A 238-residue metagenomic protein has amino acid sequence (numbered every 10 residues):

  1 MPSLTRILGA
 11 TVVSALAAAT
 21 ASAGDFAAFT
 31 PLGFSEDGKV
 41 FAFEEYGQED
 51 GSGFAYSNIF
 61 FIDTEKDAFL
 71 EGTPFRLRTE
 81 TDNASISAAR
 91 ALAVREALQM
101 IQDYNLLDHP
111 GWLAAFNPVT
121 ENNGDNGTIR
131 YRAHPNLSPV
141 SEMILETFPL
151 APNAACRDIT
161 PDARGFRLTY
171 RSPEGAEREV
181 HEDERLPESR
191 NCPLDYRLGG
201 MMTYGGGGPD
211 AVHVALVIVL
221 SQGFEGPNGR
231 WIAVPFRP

Functional and structural regions predicted by a protein language model:
M1-G9: Bacterial N-terminal signal peptides that target proteins for export
A18-T20: N-terminal signal peptide c-region/cleavage motif recognized by signal peptidases
S22-P238: Exposed acidic/polar residues on beta-strands and adjacent loops within beta-sheet cores, strongest in beta-propeller
